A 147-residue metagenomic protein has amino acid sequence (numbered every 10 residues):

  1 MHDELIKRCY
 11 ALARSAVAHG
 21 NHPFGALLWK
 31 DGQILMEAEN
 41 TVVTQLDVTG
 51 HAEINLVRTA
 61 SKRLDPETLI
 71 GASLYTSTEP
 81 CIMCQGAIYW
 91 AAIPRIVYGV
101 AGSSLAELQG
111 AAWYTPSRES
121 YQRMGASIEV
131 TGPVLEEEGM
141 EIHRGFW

Functional and structural regions predicted by a protein language model:
M1-H19, P80-M83, A87-W147: Zinc-dependent deaminase
E4, Q33, N55: Active-site phosphate/pyrophosphate-handling residues
C9, A13-A16, A26, A52 (+1 more regions): Small-residue (primarily alanine) positions within well-ordered alpha-helices, especially packing/interaction faces
F24-G32: Short beta-strand scaffold segments in enzyme catalytic cores
L35-V42: Short beta->alpha transition motifs characteristic of CBS
V42, T76, V100: Residues that line or immediately flank small-molecule/substrate-binding pockets and catalytic motifs
V43-D47: A glycine-/small-polar-enriched, mobile loop at the entrance of the PLP active site in fold-type I
T49-G50, I54-A87, A91: Helix-adjacent hinge/juxtasegments
